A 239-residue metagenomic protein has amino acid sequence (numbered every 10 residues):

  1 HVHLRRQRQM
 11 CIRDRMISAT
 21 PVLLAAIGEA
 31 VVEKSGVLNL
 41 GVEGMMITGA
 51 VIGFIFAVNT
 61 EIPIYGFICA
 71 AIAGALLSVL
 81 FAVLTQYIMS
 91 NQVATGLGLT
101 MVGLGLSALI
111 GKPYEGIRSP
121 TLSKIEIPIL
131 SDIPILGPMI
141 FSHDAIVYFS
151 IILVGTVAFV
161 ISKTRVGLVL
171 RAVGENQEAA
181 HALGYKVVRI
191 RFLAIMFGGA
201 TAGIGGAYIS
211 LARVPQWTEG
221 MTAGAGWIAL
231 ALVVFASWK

Functional and structural regions predicted by a protein language model:
H1-I12: Single conserved hydrophobic/aromatic residue that forms the stacking wall/gate of nucleotide- or nucleobase-binding
R13-N59, F67, I72, L76-V93 (+1 more regions): Single transmembrane alpha-helix segments in multi-pass membrane proteins
R15, A19, L23, F67 (+6 more regions): Residue-level signature of the transmembrane alpha-helical core of multi-pass small-molecule transporters
A25, A50-F54, L104-A108, F149-V160 (+2 more regions): Hydrophobic core segments of alpha-helical transmembrane domains in multi-pass membrane transport and ion-translocation
V83, Y87-K112, T121-K124, S150 (+1 more regions): Pore- or pathway-lining transmembrane helices of multi-pass membrane proteins that form conduits for solutes/ions
G103-K163: Transmembrane helix-bundle core of multi-pass membrane transporters and related energy-transducing complexes
M139-W217: Helix-loop-helix "hairpin" substructures at the membrane interface of multi-pass membrane proteins
A202, A212-K239: Transmembrane alpha-helical segments in multi-pass inner-membrane proteins
